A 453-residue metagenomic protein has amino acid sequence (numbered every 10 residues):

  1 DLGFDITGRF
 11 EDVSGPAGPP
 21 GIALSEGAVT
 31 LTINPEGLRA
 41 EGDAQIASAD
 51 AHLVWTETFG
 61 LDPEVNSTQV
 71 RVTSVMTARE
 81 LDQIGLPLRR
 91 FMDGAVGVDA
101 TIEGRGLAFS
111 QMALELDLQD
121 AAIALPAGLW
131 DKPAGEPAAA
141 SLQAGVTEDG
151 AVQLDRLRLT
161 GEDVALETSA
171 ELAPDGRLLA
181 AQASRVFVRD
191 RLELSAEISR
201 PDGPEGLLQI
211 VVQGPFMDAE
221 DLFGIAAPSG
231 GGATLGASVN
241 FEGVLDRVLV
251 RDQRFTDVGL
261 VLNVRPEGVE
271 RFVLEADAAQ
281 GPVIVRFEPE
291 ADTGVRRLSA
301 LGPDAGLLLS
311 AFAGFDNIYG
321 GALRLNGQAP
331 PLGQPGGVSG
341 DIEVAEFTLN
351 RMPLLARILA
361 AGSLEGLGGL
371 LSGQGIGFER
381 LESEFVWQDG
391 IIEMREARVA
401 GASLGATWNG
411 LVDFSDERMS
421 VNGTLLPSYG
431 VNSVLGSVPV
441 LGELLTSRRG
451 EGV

Functional and structural regions predicted by a protein language model:
D1-F59, E64, T68, L86 (+3 more regions): Solvent-exposed beta-strand/coil patches in large extracellular/periplasmic or lumenal scaffold regions
P35-G37, V75, R79, M92-V96: A sensor for short, sequence-defined functional sites
D99, L208-F223: Extended assembly/interaction regions that build large supramolecular complexes
A181-A183, V188: N-terminal accessory interaction module
S195-P215, P330-L332, S339: Flexible beta-edge/linker motif
L426-V453: Surface-exposed, gly/pro-biased binding rims or lids
